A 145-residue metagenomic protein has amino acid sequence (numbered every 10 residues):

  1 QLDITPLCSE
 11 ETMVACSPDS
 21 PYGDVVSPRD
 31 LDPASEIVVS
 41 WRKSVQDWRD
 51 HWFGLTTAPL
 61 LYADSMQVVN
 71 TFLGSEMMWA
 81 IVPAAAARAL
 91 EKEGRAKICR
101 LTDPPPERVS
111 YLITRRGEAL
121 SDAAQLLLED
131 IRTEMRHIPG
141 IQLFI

Functional and structural regions predicted by a protein language model:
L2-M77, A86-E107, Q125, E129 (+1 more regions): C-terminal regulatory
S110-I113: A short beta-strand structural signal in non-transmembrane regions
E118: Catalytic strand-loop-helix junctions within cyclic-nucleotide turnover domains
D122: Short, conserved charged micro-motifs
